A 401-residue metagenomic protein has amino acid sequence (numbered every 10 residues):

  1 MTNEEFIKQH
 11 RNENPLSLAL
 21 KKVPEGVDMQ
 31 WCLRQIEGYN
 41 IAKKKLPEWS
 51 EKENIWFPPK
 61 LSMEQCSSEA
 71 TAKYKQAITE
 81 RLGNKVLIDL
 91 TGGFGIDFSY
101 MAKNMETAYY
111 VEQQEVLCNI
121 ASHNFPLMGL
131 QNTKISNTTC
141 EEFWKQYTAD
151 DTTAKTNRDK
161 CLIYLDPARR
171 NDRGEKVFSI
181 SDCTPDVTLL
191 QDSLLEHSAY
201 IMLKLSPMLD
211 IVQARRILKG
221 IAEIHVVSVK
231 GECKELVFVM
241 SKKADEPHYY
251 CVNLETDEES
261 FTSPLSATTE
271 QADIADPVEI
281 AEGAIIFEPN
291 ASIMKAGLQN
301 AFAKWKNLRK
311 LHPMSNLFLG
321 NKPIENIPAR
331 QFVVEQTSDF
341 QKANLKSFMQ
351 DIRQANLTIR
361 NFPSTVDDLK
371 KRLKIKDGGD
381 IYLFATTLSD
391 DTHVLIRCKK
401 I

Functional and structural regions predicted by a protein language model:
M1-I401: SAM-dependent transferase fold signal centered on methyltransferase-like domains, encompassing both Class I
